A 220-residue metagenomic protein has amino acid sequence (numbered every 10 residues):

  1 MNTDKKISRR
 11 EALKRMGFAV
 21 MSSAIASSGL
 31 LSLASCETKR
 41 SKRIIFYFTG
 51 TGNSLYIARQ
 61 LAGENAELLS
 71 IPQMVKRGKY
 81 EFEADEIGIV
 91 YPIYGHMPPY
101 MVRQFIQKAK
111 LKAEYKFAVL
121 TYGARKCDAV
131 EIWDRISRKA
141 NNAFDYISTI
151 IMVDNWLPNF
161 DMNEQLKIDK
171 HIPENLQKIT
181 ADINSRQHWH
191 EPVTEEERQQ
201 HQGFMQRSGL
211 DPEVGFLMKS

Functional and structural regions predicted by a protein language model:
M1-E11, S35: N-terminal secretory signal peptides
L13-A34: N-terminal export signals
S28-G50, Y56-E64: C-terminal segment of N-terminal export signals and the immediately downstream linker at the start of the mature
R40, H201-S220: Ferredoxin-like iron-sulfur electron-transfer modules
P72-D154: Helix-loop-strand module that forms the ligand-binding subsite of alpha/beta enzymes
F144-D145, R186-T194, G215: Short, structured loop/turn "capping" segments at alpha-beta junctions
M152-N163: Acidic/polar active-site rim loop that often engages polyanionic ligands
Q165-H171: Conserved anion/nucleotide-ligand pocket segment
